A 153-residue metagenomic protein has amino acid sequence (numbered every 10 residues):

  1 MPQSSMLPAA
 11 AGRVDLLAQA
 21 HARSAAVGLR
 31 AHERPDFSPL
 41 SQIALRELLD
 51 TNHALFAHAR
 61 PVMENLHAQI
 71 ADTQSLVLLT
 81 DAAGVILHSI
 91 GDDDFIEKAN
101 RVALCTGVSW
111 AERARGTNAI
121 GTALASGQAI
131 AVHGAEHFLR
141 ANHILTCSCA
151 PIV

Functional and structural regions predicted by a protein language model:
M1-A131, I144, V153: Intrinsically disordered, low-complexity terminal regulatory regions
H137-I152: Helix-to-coil/beta transition segments that act as allosteric "coupling" elements at the rims of sensory or catalytic
